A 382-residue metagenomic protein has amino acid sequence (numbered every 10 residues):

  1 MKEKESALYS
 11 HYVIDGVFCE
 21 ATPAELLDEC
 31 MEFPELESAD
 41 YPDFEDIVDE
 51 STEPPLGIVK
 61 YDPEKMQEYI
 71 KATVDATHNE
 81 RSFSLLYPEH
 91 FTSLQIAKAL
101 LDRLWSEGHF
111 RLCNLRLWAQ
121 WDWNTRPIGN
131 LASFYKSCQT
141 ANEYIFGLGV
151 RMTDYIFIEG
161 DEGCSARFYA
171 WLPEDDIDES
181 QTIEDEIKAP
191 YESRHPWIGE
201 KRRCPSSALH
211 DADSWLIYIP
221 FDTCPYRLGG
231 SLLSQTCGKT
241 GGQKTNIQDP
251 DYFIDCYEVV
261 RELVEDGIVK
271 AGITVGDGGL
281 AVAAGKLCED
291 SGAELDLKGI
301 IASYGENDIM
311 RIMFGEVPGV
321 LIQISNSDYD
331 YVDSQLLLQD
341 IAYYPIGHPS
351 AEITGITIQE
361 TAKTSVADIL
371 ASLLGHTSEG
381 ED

Functional and structural regions predicted by a protein language model:
K2-G108, E143-E159, G163, R167 (+4 more regions): N-terminal glycine-rich phosphate/pyrophosphate-binding loops that anchor nucleotide-derived ligands and cofactors
K2-T52, S165-P196, P225-L232, G242-I254 (+3 more regions): Acidic, Ser/Thr/Pro-rich beta/coil linker or hinge segments at domain junctions
A72-S84, L228-T245: Gly-rich Lys/Arg/Thr-decorated short loops/hinges at beta-loop-alpha junctions or inter-strand turns that position
I96-R111, L209, K270-L287: Conserved phosphate/anionic-ligand binding catalytic regions in large, soluble enzymes, centered on
S106-L115, G147-F157, P250-Y252, G267-G276 (+2 more regions): Flexible, glycine/charged-enriched surface loops at secondary-structure junctions
R116-P225, P345-H348: Glycine-rich anion-binding loops of enzyme active sites
N124, I247-P318: Active-site-proximal betaalpha loop/short-helix elements that scaffold phosphoryl/nucleotidyl transfer chemistry
Q323-D330: Helix N-cap motif at beta-to-alpha junctions
